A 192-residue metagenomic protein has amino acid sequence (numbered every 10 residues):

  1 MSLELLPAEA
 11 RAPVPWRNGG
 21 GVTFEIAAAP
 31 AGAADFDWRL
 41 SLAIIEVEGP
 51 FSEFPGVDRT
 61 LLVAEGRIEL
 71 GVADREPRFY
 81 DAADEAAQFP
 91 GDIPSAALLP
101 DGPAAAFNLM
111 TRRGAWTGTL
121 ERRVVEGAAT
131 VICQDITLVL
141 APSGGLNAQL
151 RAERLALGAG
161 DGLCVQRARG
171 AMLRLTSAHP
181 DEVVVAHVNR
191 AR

Functional and structural regions predicted by a protein language model:
M1-R192: Jelly-roll (double-stranded beta-helix
